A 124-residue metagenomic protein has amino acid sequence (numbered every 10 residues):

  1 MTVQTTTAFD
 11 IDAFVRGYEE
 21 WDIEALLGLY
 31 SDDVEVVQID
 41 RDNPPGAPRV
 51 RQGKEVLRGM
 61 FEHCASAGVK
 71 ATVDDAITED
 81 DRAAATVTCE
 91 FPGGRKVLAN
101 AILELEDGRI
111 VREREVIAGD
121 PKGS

Functional and structural regions predicted by a protein language model:
M1-G28, D32-D33, K122-S124: Short, low-complexity N-terminal intrinsically disordered segments enriched in polar/charged residues
T2-V3, G59-S124: A beta-strand edge to alpha-helix "cap/lid" segment located at domain peripheries
T6, L29, Q52, R95-V97: A generic fold-level signal
A8, E20, K54, D80-A84 (+1 more regions): Short connector loops at helix/strand junctions that flank enzyme active sites, especially segments positioning acidic
D10, G53-L57, R109: Alpha-helical structural motif
E20, E24, V56, V111: Short, flexible micro-motifs
S31-A76: A solvent-exposed, acidic/Ser-Thr-rich amphipathic alpha-helical stretch
